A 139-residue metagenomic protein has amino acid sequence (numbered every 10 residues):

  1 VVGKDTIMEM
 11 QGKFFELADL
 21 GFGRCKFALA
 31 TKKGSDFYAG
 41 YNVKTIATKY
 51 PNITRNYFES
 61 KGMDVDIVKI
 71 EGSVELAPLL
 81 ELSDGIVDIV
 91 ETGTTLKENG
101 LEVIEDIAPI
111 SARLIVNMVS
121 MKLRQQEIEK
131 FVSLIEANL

Functional and structural regions predicted by a protein language model:
V1-L139: Domain-level signature for soluble enzymes in the chorismate/prephenate branch of the shikimate pathway
